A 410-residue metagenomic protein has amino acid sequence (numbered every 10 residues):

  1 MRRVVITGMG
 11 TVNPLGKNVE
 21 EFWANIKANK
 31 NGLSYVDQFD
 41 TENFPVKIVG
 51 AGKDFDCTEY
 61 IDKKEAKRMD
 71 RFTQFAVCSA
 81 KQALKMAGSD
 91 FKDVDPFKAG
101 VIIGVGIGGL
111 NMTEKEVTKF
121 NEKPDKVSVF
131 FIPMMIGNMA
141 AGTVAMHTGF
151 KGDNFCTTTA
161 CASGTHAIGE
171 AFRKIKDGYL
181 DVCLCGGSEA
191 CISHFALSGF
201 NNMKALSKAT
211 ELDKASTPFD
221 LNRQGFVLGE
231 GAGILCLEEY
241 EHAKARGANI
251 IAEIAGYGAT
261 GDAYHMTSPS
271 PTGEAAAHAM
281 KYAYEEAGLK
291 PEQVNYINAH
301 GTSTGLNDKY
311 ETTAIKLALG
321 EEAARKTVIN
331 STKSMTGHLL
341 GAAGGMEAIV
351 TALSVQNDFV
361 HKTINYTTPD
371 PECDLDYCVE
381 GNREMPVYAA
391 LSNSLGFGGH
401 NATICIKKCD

Functional and structural regions predicted by a protein language model:
M1-E65, E241-I251, I349-I364, K407-D410: ACP-dependent fatty acid/polyketide chain-elongation machinery
R3-T7, S34-Y35, E211-A287, Y296: Condensing-enzyme catalytic core mediating Claisen C-C bond formation in acyl metabolism
I6, E21-F22, K27-T159, S188-L197 (+1 more regions): Conserved beta-ketoacyl condensing-enzyme motif
E20-N25, N111-D125, K174-D177, L197-T210 (+3 more regions): A glycine- and small-aliphatic-rich helix-loop capping segment at beta-alpha/alpha-beta transitions that lines
A76-S89, A140, A145-T148, D153-E189 (+3 more regions): Active-site-proximal alpha-helical scaffold in enzymes
A83-D95, A243-A248, M280-Y296, A318-A323: Phosphate/pyrophosphate-binding loops at sites that engage ATP/ADP/AMP, CoA/4′-phosphopantetheine, polyphosphate
E122-S128, H166-G169, R173, E189-A245 (+2 more regions): Glycine-/small-residue-rich "gating" segment that lines the acyl/pantetheine channel and substrate pocket
Y179-Q224, Y257-P271, G301-D308, R325-D376: Acyl-CoA/ACP chain-elongation machinery
